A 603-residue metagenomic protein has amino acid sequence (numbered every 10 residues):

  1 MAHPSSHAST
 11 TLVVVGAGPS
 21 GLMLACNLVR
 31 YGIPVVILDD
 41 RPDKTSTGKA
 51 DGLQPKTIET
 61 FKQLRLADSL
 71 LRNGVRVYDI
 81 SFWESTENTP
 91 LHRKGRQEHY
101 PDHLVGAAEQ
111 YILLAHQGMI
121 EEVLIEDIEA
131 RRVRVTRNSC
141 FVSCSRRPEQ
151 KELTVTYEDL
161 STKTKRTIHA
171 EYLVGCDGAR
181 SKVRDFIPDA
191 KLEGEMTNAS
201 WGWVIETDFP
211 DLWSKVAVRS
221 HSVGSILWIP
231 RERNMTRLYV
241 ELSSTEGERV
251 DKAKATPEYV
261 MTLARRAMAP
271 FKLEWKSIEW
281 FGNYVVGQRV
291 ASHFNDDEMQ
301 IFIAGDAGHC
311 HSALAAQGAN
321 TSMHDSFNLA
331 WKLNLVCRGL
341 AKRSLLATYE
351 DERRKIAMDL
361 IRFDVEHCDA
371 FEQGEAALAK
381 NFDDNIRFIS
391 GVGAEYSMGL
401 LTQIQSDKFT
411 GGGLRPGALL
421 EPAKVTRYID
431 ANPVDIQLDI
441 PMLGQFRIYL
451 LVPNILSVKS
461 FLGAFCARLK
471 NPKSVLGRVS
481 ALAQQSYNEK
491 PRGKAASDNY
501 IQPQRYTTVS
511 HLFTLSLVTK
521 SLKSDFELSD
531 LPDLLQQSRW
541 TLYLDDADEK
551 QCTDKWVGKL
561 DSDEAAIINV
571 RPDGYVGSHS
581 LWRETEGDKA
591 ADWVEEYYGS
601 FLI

Functional and structural regions predicted by a protein language model:
H3-P4, G95, N334-L469, V475-L476 (+7 more regions): C-terminal helical "tail/cap" subdomain of flavin- and related membrane-associated enzymes
H3-S20, V36: Beta1/beta-strand and adjacent pyrophosphate-binding region of the FAD-binding site in flavoprotein oxidoreductases
A8-T10, S161-Y172, D297: Core beta-strand elements of the Rossmann-like FAD/NAD(P) dinucleotide-binding domain in flavoenzyme oxidoreductases
G16-C26, R30, L124, G175 (+6 more regions): Conserved mid-domain beta->alpha element of the FAD-binding
C26-D51: Glycine-rich FAD pyrophosphate-binding loop
S46-E129, S220, P230, I361 (+1 more regions): Active-site-adjacent segment of FAD-dependent monooxygenases/related oxidoreductases
E126, V133, Y172, C176-V285: Conserved FAD-binding catalytic core of PHBH/FMO-like flavoproteins
R137-L153, Y284: A conserved short coil-to-beta-strand element within the FAD-binding core of flavoproteins
